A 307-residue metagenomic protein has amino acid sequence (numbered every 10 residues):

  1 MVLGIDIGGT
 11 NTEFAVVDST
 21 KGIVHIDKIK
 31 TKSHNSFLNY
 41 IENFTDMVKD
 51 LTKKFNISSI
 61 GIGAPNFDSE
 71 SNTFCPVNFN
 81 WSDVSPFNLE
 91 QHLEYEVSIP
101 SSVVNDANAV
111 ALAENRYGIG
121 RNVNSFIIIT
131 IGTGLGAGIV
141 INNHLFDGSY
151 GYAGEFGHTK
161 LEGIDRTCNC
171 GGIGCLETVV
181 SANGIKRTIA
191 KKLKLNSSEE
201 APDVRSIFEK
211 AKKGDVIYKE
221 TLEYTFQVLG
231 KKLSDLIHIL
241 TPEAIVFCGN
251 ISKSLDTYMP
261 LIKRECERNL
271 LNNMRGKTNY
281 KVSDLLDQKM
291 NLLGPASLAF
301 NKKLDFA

Functional and structural regions predicted by a protein language model:
M1-E42, D50, T73-P76: Short glycine-rich, Thr/Ser-proximal phosphate-binding strand/loop in the N-terminal lobe of ATP-dependent enzymes
T12, S101-A107, L161-E199: Glycine-rich phosphate-binding loop plus the immediately following alpha-helix
F37-T45, K49, S59-I60, N66-S125 (+1 more regions): Glycine-rich phosphate-binding loop and adjoining helix at the ATP-binding site of ATP-dependent phosphoryl-transfer
N56-P65, T241-I251: Short glycine-rich phosphate-binding loop at a beta-alpha junction
S102-N115, K253-A307: Glycine-rich phosphate-binding/hydrolytic loop that grips phosphoryl groups
V123-V179: Glycine-rich phosphate-binding loop of actin/hexokinase-like ATP-binding domains
E177-V246, T278-N279: A mobile "lid/hinge" subdomain adjacent to the ATP/sugar-phosphate binding pocket shared across diverse ATP-dependent
